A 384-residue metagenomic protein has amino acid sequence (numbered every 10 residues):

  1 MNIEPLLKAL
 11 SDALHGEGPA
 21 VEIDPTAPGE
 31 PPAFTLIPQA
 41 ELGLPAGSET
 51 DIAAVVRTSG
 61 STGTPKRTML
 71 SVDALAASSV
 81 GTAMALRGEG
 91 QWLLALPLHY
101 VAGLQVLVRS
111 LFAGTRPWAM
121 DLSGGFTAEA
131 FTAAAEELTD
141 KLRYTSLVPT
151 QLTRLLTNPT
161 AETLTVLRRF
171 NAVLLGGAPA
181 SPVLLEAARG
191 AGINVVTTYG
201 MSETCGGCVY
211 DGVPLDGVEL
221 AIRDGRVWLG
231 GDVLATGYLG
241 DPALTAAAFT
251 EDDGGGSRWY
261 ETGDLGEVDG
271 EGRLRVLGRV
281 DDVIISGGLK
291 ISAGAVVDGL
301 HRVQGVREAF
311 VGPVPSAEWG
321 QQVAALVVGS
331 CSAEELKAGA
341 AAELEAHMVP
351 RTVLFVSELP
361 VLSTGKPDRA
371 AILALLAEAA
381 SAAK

Functional and structural regions predicted by a protein language model:
N2-G16, T82-A83, V101-A113: Hydrophobic alpha-helical segments in the ANL/AMP-binding
I3, Q39-R57, G88-Q91: Conserved pre-ATP/AMP-binding loop-to-beta segment of ANL
A20, V72-S78, L93-R154, V196: AMP-binding/adenylate-forming
D51-V80, R87: Conserved AMP-binding A3 loop
T157-D211, A221: Gly/Ser/Thr-rich phosphate-binding loop
P214, R223-E251, I291: Conserved ATP/PPi-binding loop(s) of AMP-dependent carboxylate-activating enzymes
G231, R258, L265-M348: AMP-binding/adenylate-forming catalytic core of the ANL superfamily
I284, V311-G312, A324-L326, G339-K384: Conserved C-terminal "lid"/linker of ANL adenylate-forming enzymes
